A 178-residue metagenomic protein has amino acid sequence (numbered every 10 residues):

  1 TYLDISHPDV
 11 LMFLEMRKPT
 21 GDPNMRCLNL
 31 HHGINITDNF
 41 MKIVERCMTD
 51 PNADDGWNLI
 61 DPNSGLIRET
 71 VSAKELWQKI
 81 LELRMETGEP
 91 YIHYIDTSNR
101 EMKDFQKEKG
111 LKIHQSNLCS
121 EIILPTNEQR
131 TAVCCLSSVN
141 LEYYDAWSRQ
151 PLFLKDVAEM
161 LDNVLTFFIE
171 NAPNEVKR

Functional and structural regions predicted by a protein language model:
T1-P151, E170-R178: Active-site cavity-forming subdomains of large catalytic enzyme subunits
R149-F167: An acidic intrinsically disordered interaction segment
